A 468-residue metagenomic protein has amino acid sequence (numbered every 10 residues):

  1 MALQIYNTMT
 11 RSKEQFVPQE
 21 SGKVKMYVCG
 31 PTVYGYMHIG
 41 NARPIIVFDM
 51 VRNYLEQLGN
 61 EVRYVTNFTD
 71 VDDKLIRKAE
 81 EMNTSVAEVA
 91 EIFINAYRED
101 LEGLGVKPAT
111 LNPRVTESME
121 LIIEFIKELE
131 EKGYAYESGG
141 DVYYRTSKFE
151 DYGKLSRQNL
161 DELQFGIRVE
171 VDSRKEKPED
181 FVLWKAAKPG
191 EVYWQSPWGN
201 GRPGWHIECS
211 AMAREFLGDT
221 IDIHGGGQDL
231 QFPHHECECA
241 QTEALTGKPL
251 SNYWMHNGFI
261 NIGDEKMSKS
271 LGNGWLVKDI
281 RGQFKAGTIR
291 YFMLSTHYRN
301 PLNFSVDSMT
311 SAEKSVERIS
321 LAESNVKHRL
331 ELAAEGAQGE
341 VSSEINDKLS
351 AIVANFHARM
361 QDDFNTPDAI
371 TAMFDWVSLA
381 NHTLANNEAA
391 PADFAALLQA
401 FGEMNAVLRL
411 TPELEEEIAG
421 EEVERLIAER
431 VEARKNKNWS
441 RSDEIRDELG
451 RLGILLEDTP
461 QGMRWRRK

Functional and structural regions predicted by a protein language model:
M1-Y34, D49, E120-K327: Alpha-helical recognition segments enriched in aromatics with Gly/Pro capping that present substrate-recognition
T10-Q15, Q19-G105, Q461-W465: N-terminal, positively charged nucleic-acid-binding surface of large information/translation enzymes
N60, Y134, I454: Short phosphate-binding/catalytic loops that engage adenosine nucleotides
F68-D72, I94-Y97, K107-I122, G140-F149: Short, glycine/charge-rich beta-strand/loop segments that flank catalytic centers and engage negatively charged groups
A79-V86, T110-T116, G227: The substrate-binding groove and active-site-proximal loops of carbohydrate-active enzymes, especially glycoside
Y97, E102-K107, I126, E130 (+1 more regions): Active-site pocket-lining segments that scaffold enzyme catalytic pockets across diverse folds
K266-M267, N273-K468: Structural preference for alpha-helix termini/caps and helix-kink/transition segments
